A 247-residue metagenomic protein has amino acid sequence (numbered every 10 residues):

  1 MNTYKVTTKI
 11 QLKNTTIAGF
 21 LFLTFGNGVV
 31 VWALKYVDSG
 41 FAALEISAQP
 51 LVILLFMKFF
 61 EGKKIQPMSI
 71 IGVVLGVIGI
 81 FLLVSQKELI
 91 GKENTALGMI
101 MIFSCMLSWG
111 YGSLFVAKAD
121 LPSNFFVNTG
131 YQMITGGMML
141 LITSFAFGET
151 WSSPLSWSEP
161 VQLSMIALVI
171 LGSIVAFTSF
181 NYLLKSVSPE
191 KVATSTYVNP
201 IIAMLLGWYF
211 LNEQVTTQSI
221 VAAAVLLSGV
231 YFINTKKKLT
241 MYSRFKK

Functional and structural regions predicted by a protein language model:
M1-I46, L82, V169-V187: Specific transmembrane alpha-helical segments of multi-pass solute transporters/efflux pumps, especially DMT/EamA
M1-T3, P50-V74, I201-I220: C-terminal transmembrane-helix exit sites in multi-pass transporters
T7-K13, S85-S108, F145-I166, V215-A223: Juxtamembrane helix-entry segments on the extracytoplasmic side of multipass membrane proteins
Q11-A18, I65-V77, M99, S123-Q132: Cytoplasmic-side transmembrane-helix entry/capping segments in multi-pass membrane proteins
G19-T24, G28, L51-L55, L107-G110 (+5 more regions): Hydrophobic/small/kink-forming positions within alpha-helical transmembrane segments of polytopic membrane proteins
A33, F59-E61, I65, A119 (+5 more regions): Hydrophobic/aromatic residues within transmembrane alpha-helices of multi-pass small-molecule transporters
I53-L54, F59, G91-T150, S243-K247: Transmembrane alpha-helical segments that form core, pore/gating elements of small-molecule transporters/exporters
I65-K87, L140, Y197, L206 (+1 more regions): Hydrophobic transmembrane alpha-helices of multi-pass small-molecule transport proteins
